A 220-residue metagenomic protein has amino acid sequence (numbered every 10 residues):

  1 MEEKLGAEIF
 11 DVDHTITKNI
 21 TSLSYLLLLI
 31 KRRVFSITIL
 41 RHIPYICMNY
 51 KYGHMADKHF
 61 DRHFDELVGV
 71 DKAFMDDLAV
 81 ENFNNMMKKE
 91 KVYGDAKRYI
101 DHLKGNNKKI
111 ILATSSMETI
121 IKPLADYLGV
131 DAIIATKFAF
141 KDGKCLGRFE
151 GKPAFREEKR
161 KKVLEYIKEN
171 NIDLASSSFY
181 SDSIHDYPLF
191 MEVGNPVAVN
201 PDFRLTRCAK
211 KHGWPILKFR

Functional and structural regions predicted by a protein language model:
M1-G53: Active-site neighborhood of HAD-like aspartate-dependent phosphohydrolases
E2-L5, D77, N84, K88-R220: C-terminal cap/substrate-recognition subdomain and adjoining C-terminal extension of metal-dependent phosphatase-like
F10, Y25, F83, F179-Y180: Aromatic side chains
S22-L23, M48-H102, N106-K108: Short linear elements at protein peripheries
K31-S36, M55, V70-D76, A154-E157: General structural signal for secondary-structure boundaries
H42-D57, M75, K122-A125, K137-A139: Short N-terminal helix-initiation segments at or just after the protein's N-terminus
